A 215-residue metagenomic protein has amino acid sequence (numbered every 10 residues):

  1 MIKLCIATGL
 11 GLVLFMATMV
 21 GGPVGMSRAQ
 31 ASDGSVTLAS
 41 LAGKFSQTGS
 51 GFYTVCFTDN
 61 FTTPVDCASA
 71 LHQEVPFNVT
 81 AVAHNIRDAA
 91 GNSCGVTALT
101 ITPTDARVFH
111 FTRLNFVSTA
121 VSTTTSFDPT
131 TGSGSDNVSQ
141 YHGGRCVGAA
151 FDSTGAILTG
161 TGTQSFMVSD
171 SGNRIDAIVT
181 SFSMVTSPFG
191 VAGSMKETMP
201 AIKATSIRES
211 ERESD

Functional and structural regions predicted by a protein language model:
M1-C5: Positively charged n-region of N-terminal signal peptides that target proteins for export
A7-T8, D33: Short, flexible coil/linker segments at or flanking structured domains
G9-G22: Bacterial N-terminal signal peptides
M26-D215: Mature soluble binding/inhibitory domains
